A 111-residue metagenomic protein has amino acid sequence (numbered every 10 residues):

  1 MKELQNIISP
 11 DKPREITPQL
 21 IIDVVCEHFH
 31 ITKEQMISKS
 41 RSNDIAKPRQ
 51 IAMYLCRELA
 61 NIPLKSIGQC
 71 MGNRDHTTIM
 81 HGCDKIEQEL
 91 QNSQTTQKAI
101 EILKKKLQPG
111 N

Functional and structural regions predicted by a protein language model:
M1-I22: Conserved C-terminal helix/linker of AAA+ ATPases
E3, V24, G82-K85: Generic recognition of well-ordered alpha-helical segments
E3-Q5, R14, T32-E34, I45-A46: Short basic alpha-helical hairpin corresponding to helix-turn-helix/winged-helix-like nucleic-acid-binding
N6-I8, H28-R41: Short, Lys/Arg-enriched N-terminal segment that forms or immediately precedes the first helix of a structured domain
E15-I16, H30, H76: Core RecA-like ATPase module of SF1/SF2 helicases and allied nucleic-acid translocases
L20, V24, I51-A52: Pre-recognition alpha-helix immediately N-terminal to the DNA-recognition helix within helix-turn-helix or winged-helix
V24, H28, K106: Solvent-exposed, charged/polar functional surfaces in cytosolic regulatory/catalytic domains
Q35-N111: Terminal-proximal interaction/regulatory segments of ATP-powered molecular machines
